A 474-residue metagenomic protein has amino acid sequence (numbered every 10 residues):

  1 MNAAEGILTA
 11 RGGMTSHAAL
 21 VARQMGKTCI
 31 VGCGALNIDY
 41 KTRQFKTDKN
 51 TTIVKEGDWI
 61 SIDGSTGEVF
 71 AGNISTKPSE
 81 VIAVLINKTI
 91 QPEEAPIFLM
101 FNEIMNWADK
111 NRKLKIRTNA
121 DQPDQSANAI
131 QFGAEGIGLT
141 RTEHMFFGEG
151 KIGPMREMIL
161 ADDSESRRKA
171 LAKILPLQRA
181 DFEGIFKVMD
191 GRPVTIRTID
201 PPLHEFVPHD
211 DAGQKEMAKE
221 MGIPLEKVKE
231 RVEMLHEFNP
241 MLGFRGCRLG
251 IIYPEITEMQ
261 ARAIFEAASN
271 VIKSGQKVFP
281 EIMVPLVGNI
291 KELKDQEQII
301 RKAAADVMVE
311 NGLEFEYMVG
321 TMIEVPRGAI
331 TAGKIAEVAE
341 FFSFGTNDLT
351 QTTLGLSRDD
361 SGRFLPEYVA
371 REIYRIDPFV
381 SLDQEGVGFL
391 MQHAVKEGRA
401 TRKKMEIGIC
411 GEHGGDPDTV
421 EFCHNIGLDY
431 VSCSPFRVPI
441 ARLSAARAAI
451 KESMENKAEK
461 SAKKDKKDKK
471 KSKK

Functional and structural regions predicted by a protein language model:
M1-T52: Conformationally flexible catalytic loops at phosphate/diphosphate-handling active centers
I7-T9, S61, V284: Short internal beta-strands
A18-A22, I60, A129: Hydrophobic alpha-helical segments that mediate membrane insertion or helix-helix packing
Q24, K55-G57, I62-G64, F244 (+1 more regions): Short, solvent-exposed loop/turn segments at the edges of secondary structure
C29, A35-A71, D163-A172, V380 (+1 more regions): A structural-propensity feature for long, helix-poor, extended segments
C33-G34, N73, T346, P435: Short secondary-structure boundary segments
T47-E103: Extended, non-globular alpha-helical segments
V81-A83, K88-A462, K469, K473-K474: Conserved alpha/beta-domain cores
